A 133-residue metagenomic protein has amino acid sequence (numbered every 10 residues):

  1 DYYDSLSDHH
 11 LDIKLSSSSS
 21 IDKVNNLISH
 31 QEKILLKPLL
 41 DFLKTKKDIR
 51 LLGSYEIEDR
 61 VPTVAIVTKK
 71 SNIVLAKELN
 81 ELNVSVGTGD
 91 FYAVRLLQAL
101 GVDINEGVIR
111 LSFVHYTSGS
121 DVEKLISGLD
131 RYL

Functional and structural regions predicted by a protein language model:
D1-L133: Pyridoxal 5′-phosphate
